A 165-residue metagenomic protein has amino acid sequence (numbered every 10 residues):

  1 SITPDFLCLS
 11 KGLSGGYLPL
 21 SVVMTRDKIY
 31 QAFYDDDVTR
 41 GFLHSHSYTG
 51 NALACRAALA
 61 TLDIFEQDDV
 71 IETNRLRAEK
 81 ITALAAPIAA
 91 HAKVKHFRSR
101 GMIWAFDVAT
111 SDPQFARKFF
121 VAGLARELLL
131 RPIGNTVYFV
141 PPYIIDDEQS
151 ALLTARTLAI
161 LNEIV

Functional and structural regions predicted by a protein language model:
S1-V165: Conserved N-terminal phosphate-binding loop of PLP-dependent enzymes in the Aspartate aminotransferase
